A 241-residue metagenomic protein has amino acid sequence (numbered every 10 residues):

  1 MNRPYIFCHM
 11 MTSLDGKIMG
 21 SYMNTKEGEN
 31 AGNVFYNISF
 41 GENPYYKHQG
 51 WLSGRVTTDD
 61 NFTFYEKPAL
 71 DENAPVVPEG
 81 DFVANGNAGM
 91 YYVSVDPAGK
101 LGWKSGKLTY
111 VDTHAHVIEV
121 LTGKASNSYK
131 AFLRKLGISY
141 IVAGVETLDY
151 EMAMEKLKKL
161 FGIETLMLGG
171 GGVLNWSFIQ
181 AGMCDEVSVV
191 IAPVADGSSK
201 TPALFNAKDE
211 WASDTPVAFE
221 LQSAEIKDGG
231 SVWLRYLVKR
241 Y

Functional and structural regions predicted by a protein language model:
M1-Y241: Enzymes that bind and transform nitrogen-containing heteroaromatic metabolites
